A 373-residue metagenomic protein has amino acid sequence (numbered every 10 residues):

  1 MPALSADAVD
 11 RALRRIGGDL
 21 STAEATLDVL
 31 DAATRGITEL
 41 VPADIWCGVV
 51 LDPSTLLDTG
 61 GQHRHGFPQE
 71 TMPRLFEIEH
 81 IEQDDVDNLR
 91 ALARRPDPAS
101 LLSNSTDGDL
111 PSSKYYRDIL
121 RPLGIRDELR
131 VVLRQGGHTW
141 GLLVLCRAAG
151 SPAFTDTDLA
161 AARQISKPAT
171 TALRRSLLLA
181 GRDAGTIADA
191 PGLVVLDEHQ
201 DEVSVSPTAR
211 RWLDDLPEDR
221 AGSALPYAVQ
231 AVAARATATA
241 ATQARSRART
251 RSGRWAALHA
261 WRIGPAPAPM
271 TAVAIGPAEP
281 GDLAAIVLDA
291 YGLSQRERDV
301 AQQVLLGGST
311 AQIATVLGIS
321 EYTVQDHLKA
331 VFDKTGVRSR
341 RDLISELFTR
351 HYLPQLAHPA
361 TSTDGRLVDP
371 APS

Functional and structural regions predicted by a protein language model:
P2-T157, A161, K167, T171 (+1 more regions): Regulatory input/activation interfaces that engage signals or partners
L173-A188: Short alpha-helical interdomain "coupling" segment at the junction between an upstream regulatory sensor module
D189-A248: PAS-family sensory domains
A231-P280: PAS-family sensory/regulatory modules and their coupling/dimerization elements
A285-L293: Short amphipathic alpha-helical boundary/capping segments
S294, G307-D342: Recognition helix of helix-turn-helix DNA-binding domains
R296-V300: The N-cap/first-turn positions of alpha helices within or immediately adjacent to helix-turn-helix DNA-binding domains
D333-S373: Basic, Lys/Arg-enriched C-terminal extension of HTH/homeodomain DNA-binding domains
